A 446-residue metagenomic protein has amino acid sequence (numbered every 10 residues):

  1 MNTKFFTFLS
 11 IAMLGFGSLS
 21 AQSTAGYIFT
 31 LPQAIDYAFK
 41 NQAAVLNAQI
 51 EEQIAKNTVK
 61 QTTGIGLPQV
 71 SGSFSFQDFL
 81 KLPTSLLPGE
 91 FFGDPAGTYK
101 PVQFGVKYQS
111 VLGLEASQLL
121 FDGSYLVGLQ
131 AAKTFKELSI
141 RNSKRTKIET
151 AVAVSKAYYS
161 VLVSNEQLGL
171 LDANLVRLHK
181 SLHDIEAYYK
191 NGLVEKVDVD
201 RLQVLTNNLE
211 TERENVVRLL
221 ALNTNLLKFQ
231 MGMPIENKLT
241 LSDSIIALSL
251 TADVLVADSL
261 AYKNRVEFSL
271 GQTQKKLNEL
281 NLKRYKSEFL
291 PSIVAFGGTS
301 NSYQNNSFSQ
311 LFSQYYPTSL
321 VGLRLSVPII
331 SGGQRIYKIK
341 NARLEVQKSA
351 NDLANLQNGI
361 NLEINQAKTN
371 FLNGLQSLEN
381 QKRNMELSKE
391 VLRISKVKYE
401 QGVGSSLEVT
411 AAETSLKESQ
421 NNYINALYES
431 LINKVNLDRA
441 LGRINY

Functional and structural regions predicted by a protein language model:
M1-L31, Q42, S430, N445-Y446: Bacterial Sec-dependent N-terminal signal peptides
A21-S75, K81, I235, L241-K276 (+2 more regions): Bacterial Sec-pathway N-terminal export signals of envelope proteins
Q22-S23, S71, L80-L82, N422-Y446: Acidic, low-complexity, intrinsically disordered peripheral segments
L46, Q69-T84, V106, S117-R145 (+4 more regions): Small/polar (Gly/Ser/Thr/Ala-rich) solvent-exposed segments that form structured loops/beta-strands/short helices used
A48-T62, T146, T150-G169, A187 (+4 more regions): Amphipathic alpha-helical coiled-coil segments
N57, R141, K147-L260, N370 (+1 more regions): Periplasmic alpha-helical coiled-coil/stalk elements that build and connect Gram-negative outer-membrane
P68, S110-L114, A257, S319-L325: Hydrophobic, lipid-facing positions within transmembrane beta-strands of outer-membrane proteins
F76-D78, L114-Q118, L323-V327, A426 (+1 more regions): Residues on the lipid-exposed face of transmembrane beta-strands in outer-membrane beta-barrel proteins
